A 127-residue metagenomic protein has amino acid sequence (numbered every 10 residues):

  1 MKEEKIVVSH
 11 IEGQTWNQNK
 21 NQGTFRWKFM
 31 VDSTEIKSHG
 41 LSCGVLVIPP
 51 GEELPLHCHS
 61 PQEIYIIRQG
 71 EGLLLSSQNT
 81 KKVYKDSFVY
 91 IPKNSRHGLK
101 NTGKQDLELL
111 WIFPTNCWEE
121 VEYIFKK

Functional and structural regions predicted by a protein language model:
M1-G40, I124-K127: A short, N-terminal "cap"/entry segment at the start of jelly-roll beta-barrel domains of the cupin/DSBH fold
W27-V31, G44-H59: Conserved short histidine dyad/triad with adjacent acidic residue
I36-H39, P49-E52, E71, T115-W118: Short, charged/polar surface micro-motifs in flexible loops or helix N-caps
L46, I64, Y90, Q105-E120: A short hydrophobic beta-strand segment most commonly corresponding to one strand of the jelly-roll/cupin
P50-E52, S60-P61, N79, S95-R96 (+1 more regions): A generic "binding-loop/recognition-motif" signal
P55-L56, L74-L75, I91, H97-K104: Short beta-strand His + acidic residue motifs that chelate non-heme Fe in jelly-roll/DSBH and cupin folds
Q62, I67-G72: Glycine- and acidic-residue-biased ligand/ion/polar-headgroup-sensing regions
Q78-K93: Short acidic-glycine-tyrosine-enriched beta hairpin
